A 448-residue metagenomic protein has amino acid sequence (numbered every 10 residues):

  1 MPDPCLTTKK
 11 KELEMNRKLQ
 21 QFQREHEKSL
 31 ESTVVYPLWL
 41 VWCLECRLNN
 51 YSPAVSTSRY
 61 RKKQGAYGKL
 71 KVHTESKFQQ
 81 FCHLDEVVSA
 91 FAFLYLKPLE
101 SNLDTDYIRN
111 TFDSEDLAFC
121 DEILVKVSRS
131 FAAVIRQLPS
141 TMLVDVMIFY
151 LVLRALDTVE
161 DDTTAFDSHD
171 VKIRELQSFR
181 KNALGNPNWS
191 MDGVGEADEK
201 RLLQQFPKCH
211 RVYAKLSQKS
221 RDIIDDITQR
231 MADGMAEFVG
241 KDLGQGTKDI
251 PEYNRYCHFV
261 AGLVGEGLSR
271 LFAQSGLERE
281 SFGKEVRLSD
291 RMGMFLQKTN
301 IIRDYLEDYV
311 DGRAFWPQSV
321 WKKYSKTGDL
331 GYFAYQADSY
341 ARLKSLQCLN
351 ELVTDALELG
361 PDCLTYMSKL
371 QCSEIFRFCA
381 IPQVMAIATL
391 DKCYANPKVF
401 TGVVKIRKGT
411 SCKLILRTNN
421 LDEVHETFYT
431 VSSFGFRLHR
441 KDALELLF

Functional and structural regions predicted by a protein language model:
P2-D362, M367-L370, S432-F448: Acidic catalytic motifs of isoprenoid enzymes
F179-N186, P382, T389, C412: Alpha-helix boundary/capping detector
E307-V310, A395-V399: Proline-centered turn/helix-capping motifs that create local helix->coil transitions or kinks
V353, G360, Q383, I387-L390: Short amphipathic alpha-helical surface patches that serve as generic macromolecular interface elements
L357, P361-S368, D391-K398, L416 (+1 more regions): Hydrophobic alpha-helix feature that most strongly marks membrane-spanning transmembrane helices and their immediate
S373-I387: Amphipathic alpha-helical protein-interaction segments enriched in hydrophobic
N396-D442: ATP/Mg2+ or Mg2+-diphosphate-binding catalytic cores that bind nucleotide phosphates or diphosphates via glycine-rich
